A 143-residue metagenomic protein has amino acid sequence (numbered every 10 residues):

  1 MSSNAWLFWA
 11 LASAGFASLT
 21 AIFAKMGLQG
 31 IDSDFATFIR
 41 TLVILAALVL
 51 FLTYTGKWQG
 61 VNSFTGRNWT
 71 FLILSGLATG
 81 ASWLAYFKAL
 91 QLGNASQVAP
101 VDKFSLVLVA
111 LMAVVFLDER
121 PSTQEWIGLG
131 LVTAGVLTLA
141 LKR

Functional and structural regions predicted by a protein language model:
M1-A12, I31, L45-L72, W83-L92 (+2 more regions): Membrane-interface interhelical linkers
S2, L19-V43: Juxtamembrane helix-loop-helix junctions in multi-pass membrane proteins
F8, A12-G15, I39-V43, T70 (+3 more regions): Hydrophobic residues within alpha-helical transmembrane segments of multi-pass solute transporters/permease subunits
A14, S18, I22, V49 (+3 more regions): Hydrophobic/small/kink-forming positions within alpha-helical transmembrane segments of polytopic membrane proteins
G27, A36, A89, V115-P121: Hydrophobic/aromatic residues within transmembrane alpha-helices of multi-pass small-molecule transporters
F35-L42, L84, L90-A110: Helix-helix packing/entry segments at the starts of transmembrane helices
L48, Q124-L141: Hydrophobic transmembrane alpha-helices of multi-pass small-molecule transport proteins
V107-E125: C-terminal transmembrane-helix exit sites in multi-pass transporters
